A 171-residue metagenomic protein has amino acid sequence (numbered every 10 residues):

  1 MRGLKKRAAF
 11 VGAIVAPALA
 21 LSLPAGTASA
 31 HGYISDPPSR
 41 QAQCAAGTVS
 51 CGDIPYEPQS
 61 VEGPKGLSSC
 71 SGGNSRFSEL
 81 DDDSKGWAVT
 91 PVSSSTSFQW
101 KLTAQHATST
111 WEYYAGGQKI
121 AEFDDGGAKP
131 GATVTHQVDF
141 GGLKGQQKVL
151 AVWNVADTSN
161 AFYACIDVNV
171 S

Functional and structural regions predicted by a protein language model:
M1-A30: Secretory targeting and sorting signals
R7-A8, F98-K101, V155: Intrinsically disordered, low-complexity segments enriched in polar/charged residues with Gly/Pro, especially when
A13, P91-S93, G145-V149: A short linear-motif detector with a strong N-terminal bias
G26, S109, A164: Residue-level signal for beta-strand positions within conserved beta-sheet cores that form or flank
S29-K119, F123-D124: N-terminal "mature-chain" segments and other terminal, solvent-exposed stretches
D125-A132: Short proline/glycine- and polar residue-rich coil/turn motifs
T133-S171: Extracellular/periplasmic metallocenter environments
